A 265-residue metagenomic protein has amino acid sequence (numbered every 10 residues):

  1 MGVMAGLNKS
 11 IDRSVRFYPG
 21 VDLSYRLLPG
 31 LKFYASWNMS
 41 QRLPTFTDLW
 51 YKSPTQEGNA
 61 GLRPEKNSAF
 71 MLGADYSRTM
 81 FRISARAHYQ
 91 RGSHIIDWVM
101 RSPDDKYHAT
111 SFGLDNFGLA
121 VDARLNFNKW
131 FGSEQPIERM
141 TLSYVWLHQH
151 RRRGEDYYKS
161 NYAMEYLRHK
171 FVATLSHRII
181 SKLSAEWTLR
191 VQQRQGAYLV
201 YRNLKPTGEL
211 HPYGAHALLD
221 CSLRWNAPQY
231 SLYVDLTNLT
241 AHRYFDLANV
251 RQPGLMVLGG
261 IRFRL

Functional and structural regions predicted by a protein language model:
M1, G30-F33, M80-S84, K129-S133 (+3 more regions): Repeated loop/turn-to-beta-strand initiation elements of outer-membrane beta-barrel proteins
M1-L7, V21, A35-M39, D48 (+4 more regions): Transmembrane beta-barrel strands of outer-membrane/channel proteins
I11-D12, R26, K32, M39-S93 (+3 more regions): Outer-membrane beta-barrel signature, preferentially recognizing the C-terminal barrel domain of Gram-negative
D12-Y18, F46-S53, I95-P103, Q135 (+3 more regions): Outer-membrane beta-barrel translocator domains and adjoining extracellular loop/strand segments of Gram-negative
R16-R26, F33, L72, L119-V121 (+4 more regions): Feature captures outer-membrane beta-barrel proteins of Gram-negative bacteria and organelles
F17, Q56, S68, F117 (+5 more regions): Exposed loop/turn and edge beta-strand positions of beta-sandwich/beta-sheet ligand-binding modules
H88-R91, T110-V200, D246: Gram-negative outer-membrane beta-barrel transporters
V191-V200, K205, D220-L265: C-terminal beta-signal and adjacent terminal beta-strands/loops of Gram-negative outer-membrane beta-barrel proteins
